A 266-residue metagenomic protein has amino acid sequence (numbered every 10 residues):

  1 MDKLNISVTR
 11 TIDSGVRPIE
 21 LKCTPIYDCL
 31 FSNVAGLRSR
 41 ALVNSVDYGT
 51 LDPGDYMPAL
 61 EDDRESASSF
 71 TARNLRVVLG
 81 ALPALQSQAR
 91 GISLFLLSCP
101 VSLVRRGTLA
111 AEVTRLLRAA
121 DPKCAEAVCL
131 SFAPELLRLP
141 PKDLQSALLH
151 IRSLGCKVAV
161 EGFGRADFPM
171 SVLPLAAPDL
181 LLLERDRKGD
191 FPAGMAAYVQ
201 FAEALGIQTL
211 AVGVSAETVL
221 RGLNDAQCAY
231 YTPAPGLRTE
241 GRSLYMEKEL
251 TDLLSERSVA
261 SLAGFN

Functional and structural regions predicted by a protein language model:
M1-D13, P18, K22-T24, D28-C29 (+6 more regions): EAL-family c-di-GMP phosphodiesterase catalytic domain
D2-N5, P53, S68: Interdomain signal-transducing alpha-helical coiled-coil linkers
A35-R38, D52, A127: Short beta-strand edge/capping elements of PAS-family sensory modules
Y56: Binding-interface segments
R64-E65: Catalytic-site/binding-pocket detector for metal-dependent nucleotidyl cyclases and the c-di-GMP signaling machinery
S68-D143, G213: Catalytic core of bacterial c-di-GMP phosphodiesterases, primarily the EAL and HD-GYP domains, capturing alpha-helical
G80, A111-L116, D143-S153, A196-F201 (+1 more regions): Alpha-helical scaffolding segments of alpha/beta enzyme cores, especially the outer helices of TIM-barrel or partial
